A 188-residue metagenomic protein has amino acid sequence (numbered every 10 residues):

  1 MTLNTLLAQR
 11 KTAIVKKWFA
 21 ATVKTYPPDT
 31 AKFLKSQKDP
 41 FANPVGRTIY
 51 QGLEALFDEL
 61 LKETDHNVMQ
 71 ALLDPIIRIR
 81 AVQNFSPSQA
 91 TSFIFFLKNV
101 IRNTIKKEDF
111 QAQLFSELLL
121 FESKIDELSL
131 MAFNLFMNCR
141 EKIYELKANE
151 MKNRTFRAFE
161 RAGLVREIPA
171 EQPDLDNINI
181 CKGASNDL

Functional and structural regions predicted by a protein language model:
M1-P75, F110-L188: Core of compact, soluble alpha-helical bundle domains
Q83-N84: Cytosolic, long alpha-helical scaffolding segments
S88-N103, E127: Elongated alpha-helical scaffolds
K106: Conserved, surface-exposed functional patches that form binding/active-site neighborhoods
